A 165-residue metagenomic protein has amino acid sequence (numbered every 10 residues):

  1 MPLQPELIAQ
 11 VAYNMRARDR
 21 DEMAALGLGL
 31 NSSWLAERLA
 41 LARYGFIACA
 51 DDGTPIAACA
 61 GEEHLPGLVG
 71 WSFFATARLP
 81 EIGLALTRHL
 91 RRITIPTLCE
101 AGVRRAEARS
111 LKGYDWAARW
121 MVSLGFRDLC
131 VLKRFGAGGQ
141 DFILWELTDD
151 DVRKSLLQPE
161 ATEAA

Functional and structural regions predicted by a protein language model:
M1-M15, D21-E22: A short beta-loop-alpha structural element at the N-terminal edge of CoA-dependent acyl/N-acetyltransferase catalytic
A17-L35: Conserved GNAT-fold acetyl-CoA-binding loop/helix
A36-I47, A57, G102: A short helix-loop-beta-strand connector motif used in the catalytic cores of GNAT acetyltransferases and, in some
G53-E63, L68-G70: Conserved beta-strand in the GNAT
G67-T87: Conserved acetyl-CoA binding element of GNAT-fold acetyltransferases
I82-L98, R119, S123: Conserved acetyl-CoA-binding loop-helix of GNAT-fold acetyltransferases
T97, V103-V122, F135-G136: Conserved beta-strand-loop-alpha-helix junction that forms the acyl-donor binding cleft
R109, R127-F142: Conserved catalytic-core motifs of GNAT/GCN5-like acyltransferases
